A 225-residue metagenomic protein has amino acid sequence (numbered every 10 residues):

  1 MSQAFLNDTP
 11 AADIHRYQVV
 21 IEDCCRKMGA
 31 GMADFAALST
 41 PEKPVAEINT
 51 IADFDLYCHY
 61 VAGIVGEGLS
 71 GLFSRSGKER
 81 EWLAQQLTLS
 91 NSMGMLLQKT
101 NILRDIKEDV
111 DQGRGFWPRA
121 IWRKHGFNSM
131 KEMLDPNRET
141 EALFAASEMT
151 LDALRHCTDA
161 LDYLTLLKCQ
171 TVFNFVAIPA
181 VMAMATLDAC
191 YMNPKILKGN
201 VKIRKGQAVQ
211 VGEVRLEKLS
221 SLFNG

Functional and structural regions predicted by a protein language model:
M1-D159, T165: Acidic catalytic motifs of isoprenoid enzymes
L72, T100-I106, M182-P194: Extended, well-ordered alpha-helical segments in internal regulatory regions
D105-E108, V172, K195-K202: Structured alpha-helical bundle/scaffold domains in large eukaryotic membrane-trafficking regulators
L154, T158-T165, C169, D188-K195: Hydrophobic alpha-helix feature that most strongly marks membrane-spanning transmembrane helices and their immediate
Q170-V181: Amphipathic alpha-helical protein-interaction segments enriched in hydrophobic
M184-G225: Acidic, carboxylate-rich catalytic segments that either coordinate divalent cations
